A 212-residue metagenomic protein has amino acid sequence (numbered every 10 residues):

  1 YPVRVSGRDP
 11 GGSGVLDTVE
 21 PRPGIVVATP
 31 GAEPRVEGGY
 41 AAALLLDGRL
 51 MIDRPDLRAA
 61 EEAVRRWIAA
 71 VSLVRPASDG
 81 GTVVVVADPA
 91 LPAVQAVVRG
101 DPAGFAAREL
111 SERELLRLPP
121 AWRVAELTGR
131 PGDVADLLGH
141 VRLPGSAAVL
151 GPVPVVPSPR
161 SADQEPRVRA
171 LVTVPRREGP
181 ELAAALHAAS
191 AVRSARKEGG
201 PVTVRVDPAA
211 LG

Functional and structural regions predicted by a protein language model:
Y1-A60, I68-G212: Accessory helical-bundle/CTD segments and flexible terminal tails appended to RecA-like ATPase motors
